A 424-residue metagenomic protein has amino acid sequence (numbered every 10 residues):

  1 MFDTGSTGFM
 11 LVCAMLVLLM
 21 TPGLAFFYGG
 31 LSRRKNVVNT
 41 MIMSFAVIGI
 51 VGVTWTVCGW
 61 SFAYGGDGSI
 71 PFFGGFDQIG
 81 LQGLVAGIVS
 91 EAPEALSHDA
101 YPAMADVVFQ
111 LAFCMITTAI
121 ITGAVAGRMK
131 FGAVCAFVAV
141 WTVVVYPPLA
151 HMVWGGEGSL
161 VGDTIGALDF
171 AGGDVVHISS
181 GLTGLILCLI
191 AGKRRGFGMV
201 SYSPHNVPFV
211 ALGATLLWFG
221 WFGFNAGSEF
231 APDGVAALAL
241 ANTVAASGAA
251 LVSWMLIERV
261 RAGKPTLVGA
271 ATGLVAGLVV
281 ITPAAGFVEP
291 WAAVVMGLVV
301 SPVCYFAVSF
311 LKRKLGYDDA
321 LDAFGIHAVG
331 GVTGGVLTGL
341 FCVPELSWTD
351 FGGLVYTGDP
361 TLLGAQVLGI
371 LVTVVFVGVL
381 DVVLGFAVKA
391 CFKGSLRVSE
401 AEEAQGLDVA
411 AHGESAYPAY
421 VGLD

Functional and structural regions predicted by a protein language model:
M1-D424: Glycine- and aromatic-enriched membrane alpha-helices
